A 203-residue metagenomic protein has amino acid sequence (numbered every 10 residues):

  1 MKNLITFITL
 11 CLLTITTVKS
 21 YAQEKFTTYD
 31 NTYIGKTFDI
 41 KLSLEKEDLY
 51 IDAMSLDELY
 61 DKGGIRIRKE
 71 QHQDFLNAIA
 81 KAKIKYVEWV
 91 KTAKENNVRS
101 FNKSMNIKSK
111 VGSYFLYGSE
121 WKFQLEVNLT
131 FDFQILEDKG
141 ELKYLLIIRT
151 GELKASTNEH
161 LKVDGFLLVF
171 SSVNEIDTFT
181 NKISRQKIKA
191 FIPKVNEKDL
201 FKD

Functional and structural regions predicted by a protein language model:
M1-K25: Bacterial Sec-dependent N-terminal signal peptides
A22-D203: Positively charged, low-complexity terminal tracts and the immediately adjacent first secondary-structure elements
